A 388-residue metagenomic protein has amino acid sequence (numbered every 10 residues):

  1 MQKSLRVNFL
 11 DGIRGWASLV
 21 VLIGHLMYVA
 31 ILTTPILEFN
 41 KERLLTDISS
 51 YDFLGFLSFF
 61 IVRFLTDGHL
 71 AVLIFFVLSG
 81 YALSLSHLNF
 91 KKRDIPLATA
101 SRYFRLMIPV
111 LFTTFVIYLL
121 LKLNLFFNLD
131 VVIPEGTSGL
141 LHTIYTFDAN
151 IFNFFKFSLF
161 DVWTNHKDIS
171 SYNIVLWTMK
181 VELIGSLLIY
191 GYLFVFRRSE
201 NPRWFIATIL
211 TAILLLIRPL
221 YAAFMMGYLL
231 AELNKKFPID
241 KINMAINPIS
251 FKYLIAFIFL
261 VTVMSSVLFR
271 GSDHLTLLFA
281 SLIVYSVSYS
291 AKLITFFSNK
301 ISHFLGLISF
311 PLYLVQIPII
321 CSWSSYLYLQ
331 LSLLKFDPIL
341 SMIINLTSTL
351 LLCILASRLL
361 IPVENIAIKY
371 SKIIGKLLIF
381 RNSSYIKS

Functional and structural regions predicted by a protein language model:
M1-F9: Short, Lys/Arg-rich, polar N-terminal cytosolic tail immediately upstream of the first transmembrane signal-anchor
Q2, L233-I239, I294-S302, I317-S388: C-terminal "closing" transmembrane helix and its immediate cytosolic amphipathic cap in multi-pass membrane proteins
N8-L88, Y313: Functionally critical transmembrane alpha-helices in membrane proteins and complexes, commonly lining
L10-A17, T66-V72, L83-Y145, F304-V315 (+3 more regions): Transmembrane alpha-helical segments and their boundary/interface "anchor" motifs in multi-pass integral membrane
I23-H25, S84, I184-S199, L229-L230 (+1 more regions): Membrane-interfacial alpha-helical segments at the cytosolic side of multi-pass membrane proteins
K41-F64, L111-L183: Membrane-interface helix-loop-helix regions
K180-A212, L233-N247: Solvent-exposed interhelical
L220-Y313, P318, W323-Y326, L334: Alpha-helical transmembrane segments and terminal signal-anchor/GPI-anchor hydrophobic tails, characterized by long
